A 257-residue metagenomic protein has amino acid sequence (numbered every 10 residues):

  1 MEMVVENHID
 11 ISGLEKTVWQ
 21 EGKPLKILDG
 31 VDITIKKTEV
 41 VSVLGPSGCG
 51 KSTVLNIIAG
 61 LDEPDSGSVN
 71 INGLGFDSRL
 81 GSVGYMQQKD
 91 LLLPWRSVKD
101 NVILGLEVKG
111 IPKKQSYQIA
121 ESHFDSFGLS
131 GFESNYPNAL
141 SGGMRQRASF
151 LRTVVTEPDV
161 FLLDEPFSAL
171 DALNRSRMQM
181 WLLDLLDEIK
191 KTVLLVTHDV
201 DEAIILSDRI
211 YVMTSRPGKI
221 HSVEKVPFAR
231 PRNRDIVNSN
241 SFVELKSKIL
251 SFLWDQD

Functional and structural regions predicted by a protein language model:
M1-M3: Pre-NBD coupling/linker segments of ABC/ABC-like ATPases
V5-K190, L194-D201, L206: ABC family nucleotide-binding domain
V18, P158, T214, F228 (+1 more regions): A general structural signal marking secondary-structure boundaries and capping sites
I71, V212-M213: Short hydrophobic beta-strand elements within the C-terminal catalytic ATPase subdomain
V155, A169-A172, K246-D257: Extended, non-globular alpha-helical segments
R209: Short, glycine/charged-rich "phosphate-handling" switch motifs in NTP-dependent and phosphotransfer domains
S215-E244: Conserved beta-strand-loop-alpha-helix hinge in the C-terminal portion of ABC ATPase nucleotide-binding domains
